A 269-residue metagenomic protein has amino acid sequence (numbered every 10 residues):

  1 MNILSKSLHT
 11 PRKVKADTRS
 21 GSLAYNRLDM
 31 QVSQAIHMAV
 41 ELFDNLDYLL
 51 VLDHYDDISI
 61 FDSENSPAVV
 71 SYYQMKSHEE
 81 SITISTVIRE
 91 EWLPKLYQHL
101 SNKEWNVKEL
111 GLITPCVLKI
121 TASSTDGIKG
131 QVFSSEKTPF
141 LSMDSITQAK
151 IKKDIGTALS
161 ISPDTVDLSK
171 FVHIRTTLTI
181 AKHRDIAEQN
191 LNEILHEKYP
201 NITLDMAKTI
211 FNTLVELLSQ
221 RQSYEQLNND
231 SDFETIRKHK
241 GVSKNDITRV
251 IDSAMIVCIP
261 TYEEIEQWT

Functional and structural regions predicted by a protein language model:
M1-N26, M75-T269: Acidic metal-coordinating catalytic centers involved in nucleic-acid phosphodiester chemistry
A24-Y25, D29-P94: Catalytic centers of nucleases
